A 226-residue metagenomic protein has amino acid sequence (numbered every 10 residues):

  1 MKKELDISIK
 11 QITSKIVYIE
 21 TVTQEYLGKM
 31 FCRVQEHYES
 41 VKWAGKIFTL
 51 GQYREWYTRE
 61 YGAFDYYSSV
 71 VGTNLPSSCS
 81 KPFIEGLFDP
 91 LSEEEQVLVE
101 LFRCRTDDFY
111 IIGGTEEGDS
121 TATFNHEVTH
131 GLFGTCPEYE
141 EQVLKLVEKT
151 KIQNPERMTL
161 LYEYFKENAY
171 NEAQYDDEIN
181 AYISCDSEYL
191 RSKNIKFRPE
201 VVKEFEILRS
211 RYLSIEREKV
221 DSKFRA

Functional and structural regions predicted by a protein language model:
M1-Y110, S214, E218-A226: A metal-dependent hydrolase signature that marks the N-terminal structural subdomain at the beginning of catalytic folds
K46, A122-T123, N154-P155: Alpha-helical interaction segments
P90-G114, V147-A226: Metalloprotease/metallohydrolase-associated module, dominated by Zn2+-dependent proteases
T121-A122, Q174: Short capping loops/turns at secondary-structure boundaries
A122-T135: Active-site recognition of the HExxH zinc-binding catalytic motif
L132-C136, E140, E188-S192: A generic secondary-structure signal for well-formed alpha-helical elements
E138-K149: Short acidic alpha-helical/loop segments enriched in Asp/Glu that coordinate divalent cations
